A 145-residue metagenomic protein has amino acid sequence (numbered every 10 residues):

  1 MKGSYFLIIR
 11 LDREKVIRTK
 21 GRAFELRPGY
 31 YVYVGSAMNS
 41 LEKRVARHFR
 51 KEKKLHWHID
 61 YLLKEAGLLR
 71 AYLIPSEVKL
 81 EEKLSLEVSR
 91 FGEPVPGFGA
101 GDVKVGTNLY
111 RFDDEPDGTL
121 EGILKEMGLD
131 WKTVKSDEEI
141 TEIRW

Functional and structural regions predicted by a protein language model:
M1-R50, G67-K79, D117-W145: GIY-YIG nuclease catalytic motif and its immediate N-terminal context
K2, V105-T107: Conserved helicase motor core of SF1/SF2 NTP-dependent helicases
D12-R22, K53-H56, R90-G97: Short acidic (Asp/Glu) patches
R44, H58-Y61, K83, T119: Exposed alpha-helical structural elements
H48-E52, W57-E65: Glycine-rich, pocket-lining loop/helix-strand segments that form or immediately flank
Y61-V105: Mid-chain, well-packed structural core segment of small domains
G92, L109-L124: Residue- and microsegment-level detector for short, conserved "hotspots" that frame catalytic or cofactor-binding
